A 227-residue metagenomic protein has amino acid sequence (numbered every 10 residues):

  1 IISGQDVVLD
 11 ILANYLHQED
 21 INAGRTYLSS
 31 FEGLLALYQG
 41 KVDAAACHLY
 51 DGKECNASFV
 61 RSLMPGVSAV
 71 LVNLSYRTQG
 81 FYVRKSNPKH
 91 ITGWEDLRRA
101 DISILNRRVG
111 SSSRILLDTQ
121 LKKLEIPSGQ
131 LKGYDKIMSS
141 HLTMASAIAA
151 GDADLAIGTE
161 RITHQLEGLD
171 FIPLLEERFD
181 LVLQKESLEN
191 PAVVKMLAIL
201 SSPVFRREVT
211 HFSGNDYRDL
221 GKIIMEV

Functional and structural regions predicted by a protein language model:
I1-Q5, E95-I115: Short loop->beta-strand "edge-of-pocket" segments that line small-molecule binding or catalytic clefts across diverse
I1-V42, S58, L63-A69, W94 (+2 more regions): N-terminal hydrophobic or amphipathic helices and topogenic motifs
N22-S29, R107, P127-H141: Short beta-strand-to-loop elements that line the ligand-binding cleft of bilobed periplasmic-binding protein-like
F31-A45, L49-Y50, I137-A153: Short helices/loops that flank or line small-molecule/ion binding pockets
A46-S62, A145-L175: A ligand-binding cleft/hinge motif common to bilobed small-molecule-binding domains
G66-T78, L166-A198, D219-G221, M225: Periplasmic-binding protein-like
L74, V83-I104: Flexible hinge/capping segments at coil-to-helix
K85-T92, I126, E186-A192: Short helix-loop capping/hinge motifs at secondary-structure junctions, enriched in acidic/polar residues
